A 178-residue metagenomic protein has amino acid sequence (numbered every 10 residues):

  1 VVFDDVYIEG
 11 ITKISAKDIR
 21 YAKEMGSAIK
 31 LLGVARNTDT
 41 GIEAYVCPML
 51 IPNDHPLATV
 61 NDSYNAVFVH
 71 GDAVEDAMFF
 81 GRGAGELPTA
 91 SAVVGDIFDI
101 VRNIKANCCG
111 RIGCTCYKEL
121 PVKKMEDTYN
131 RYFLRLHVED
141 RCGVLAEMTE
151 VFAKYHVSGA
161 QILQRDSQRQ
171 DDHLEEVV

Functional and structural regions predicted by a protein language model:
V1-T59, Y64-A66: Substrate-binding/catalytic subdomain of NAD(P)-dependent oxidoreductase enzymes
V1-V2, H70-A77, D127-Y129: Short acidic (Asp/Glu) and glycine-rich catalytic loops that position anionic groups and cofactors
K13-K17, Y64, A84, P88-G95 (+2 more regions): Conserved active-site and cofactor/substrate-binding residues in soluble primary-metabolism enzymes
K30-L31, Y45, F68, M78-F80 (+2 more regions): Structured core elements
V34-R36, H70-D72, H137: A generic structural motif
P56, E75, P121: Glycine-rich, flexible loop/turn motifs
E75-A77, G81-L87: Glycine-rich phosphate/pyrophosphate-binding beta-alpha loops
A92, I97-V178: A conserved regulatory-domain signal marking ACT and ACT-like small-molecule sensing domains and adjacent regulatory
